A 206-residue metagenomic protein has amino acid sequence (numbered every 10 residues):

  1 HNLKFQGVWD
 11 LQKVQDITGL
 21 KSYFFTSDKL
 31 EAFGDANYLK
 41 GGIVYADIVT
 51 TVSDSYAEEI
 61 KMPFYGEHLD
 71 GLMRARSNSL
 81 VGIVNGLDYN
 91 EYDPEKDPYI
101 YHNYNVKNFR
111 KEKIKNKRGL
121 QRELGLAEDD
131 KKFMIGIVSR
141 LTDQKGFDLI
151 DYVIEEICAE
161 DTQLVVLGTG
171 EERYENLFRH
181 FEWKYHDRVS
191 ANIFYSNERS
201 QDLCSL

Functional and structural regions predicted by a protein language model:
H1-L206: Catalytic cores of nucleotide-sugar-dependent glycosyltransferases that transfer UDP/GDP/TDP-activated
